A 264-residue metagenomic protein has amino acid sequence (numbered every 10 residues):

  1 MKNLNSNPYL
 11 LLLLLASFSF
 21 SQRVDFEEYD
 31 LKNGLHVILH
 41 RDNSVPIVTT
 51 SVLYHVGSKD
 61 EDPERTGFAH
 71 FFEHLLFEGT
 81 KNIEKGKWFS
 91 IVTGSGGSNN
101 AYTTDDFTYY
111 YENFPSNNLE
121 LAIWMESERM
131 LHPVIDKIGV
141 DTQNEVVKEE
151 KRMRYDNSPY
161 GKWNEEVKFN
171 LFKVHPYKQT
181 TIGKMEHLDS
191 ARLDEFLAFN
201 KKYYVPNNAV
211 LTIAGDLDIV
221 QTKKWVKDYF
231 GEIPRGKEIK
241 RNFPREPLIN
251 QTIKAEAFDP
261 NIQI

Functional and structural regions predicted by a protein language model:
M1-V24: Bacterial Sec-dependent N-terminal signal peptides
F20-S58, E84-N117, R154-N208, I219 (+1 more regions): Non-catalytic beta-strand/loop surface segments
G57-R65: Short pre-active-site segment immediately N-terminal to the catalytic Zn-binding motif
T66-T80: Active-site SXXK
G79, N113-N144: M16/insulysin-pitrilysin zinc metalloprotease superfamily fold
